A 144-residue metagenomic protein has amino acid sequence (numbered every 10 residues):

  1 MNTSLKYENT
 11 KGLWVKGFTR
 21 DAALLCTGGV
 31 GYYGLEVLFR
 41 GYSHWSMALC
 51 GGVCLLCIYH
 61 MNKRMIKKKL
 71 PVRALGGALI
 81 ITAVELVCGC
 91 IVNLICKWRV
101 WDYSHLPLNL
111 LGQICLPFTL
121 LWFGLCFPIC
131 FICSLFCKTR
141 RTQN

Functional and structural regions predicted by a protein language model:
M1-N144: Aromatic-rich, lipid-facing transmembrane alpha helices and their immediate juxtamembrane interface loops in integral
